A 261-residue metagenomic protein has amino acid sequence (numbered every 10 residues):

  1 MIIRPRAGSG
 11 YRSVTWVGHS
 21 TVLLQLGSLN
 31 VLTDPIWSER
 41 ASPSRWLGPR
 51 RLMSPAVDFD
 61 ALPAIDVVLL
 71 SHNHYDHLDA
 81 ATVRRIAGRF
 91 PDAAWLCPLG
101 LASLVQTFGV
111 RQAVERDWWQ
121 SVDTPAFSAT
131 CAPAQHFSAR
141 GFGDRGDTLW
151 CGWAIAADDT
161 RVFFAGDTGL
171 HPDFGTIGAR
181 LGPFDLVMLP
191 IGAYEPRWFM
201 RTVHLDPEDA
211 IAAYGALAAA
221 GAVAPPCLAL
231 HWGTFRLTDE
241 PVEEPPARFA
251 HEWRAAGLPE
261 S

Functional and structural regions predicted by a protein language model:
M1-S9, C97-T160, A247-S261: Metallo-beta-lactamase
M1-Y11, V17, T21-N73, A80-G88 (+3 more regions): Pre-active-site segment of Zn-dependent metallo-hydrolases
Y11-S13, F90-A94, T160-V162: Short active-site oxyanion
W16-H19, Y75, W95, E115-S121 (+3 more regions): Tryptophan-centric aromatic hotspots in well-structured domains and transmembrane helices
H19-G27, D123-D185, R201-D209: Catalytic core of the metallo-beta-lactamase
T33-D34, A94, R111-Q120, D185-P190: Short hydrophobic/aromatic-enriched beta-strand-loop microsegments
F59-I65, N73-D79, L104-P125, A165: Conserved N-terminal glycine/acidic-rich loop preference
A61-L62, V67, H74, A94-L96 (+2 more regions): Cap/insert and terminal regions of metallo-dependent hydrolase folds
